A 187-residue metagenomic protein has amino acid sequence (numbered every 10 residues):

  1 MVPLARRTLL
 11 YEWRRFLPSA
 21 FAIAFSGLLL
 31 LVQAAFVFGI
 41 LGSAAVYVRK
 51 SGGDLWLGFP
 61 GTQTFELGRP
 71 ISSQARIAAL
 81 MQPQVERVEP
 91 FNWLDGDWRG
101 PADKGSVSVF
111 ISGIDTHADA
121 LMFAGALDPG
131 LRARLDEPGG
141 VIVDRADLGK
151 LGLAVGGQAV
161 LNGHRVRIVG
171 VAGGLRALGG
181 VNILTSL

Functional and structural regions predicted by a protein language model:
M1-L30, L41: N-terminal Sec/SRP start-transfer signal
L9, V48, A79-P83: Hydrophobic C-terminal alpha-helix "anchor/cap" residues
L28-L55: Alpha-helical transmembrane segments
S51-G53, Q84, G105-V109, E137-G139 (+3 more regions): Envelope-exposed proteins and targeting segments
G52-L55, P83-N92, L151: Structural motif
G58-A78: Short extracytoplasmic
S73-Q82, E89-D136, L161-N162, L184-L187: The feature marks short, hydrophobic/small-residue-biased sequence motifs that occur predominantly
M122-A124, I142-L187: Basic-flanked hydrophobic alpha-helices used for secretion and membrane insertion
